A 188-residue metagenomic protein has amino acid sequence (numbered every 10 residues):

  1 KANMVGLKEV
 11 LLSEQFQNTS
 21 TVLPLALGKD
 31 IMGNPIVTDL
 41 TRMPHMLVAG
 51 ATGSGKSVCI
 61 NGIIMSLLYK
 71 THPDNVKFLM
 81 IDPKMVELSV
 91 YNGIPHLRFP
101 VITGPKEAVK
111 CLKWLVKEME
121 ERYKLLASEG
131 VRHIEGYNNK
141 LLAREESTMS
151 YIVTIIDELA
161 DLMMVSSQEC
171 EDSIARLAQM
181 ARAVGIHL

Functional and structural regions predicted by a protein language model:
K1-V10: Interdomain "pre-motor" coupling segment immediately N-terminal to P-loop NTPase/helicase cores
M4, V131-I134: Alpha-helix initiation and N-capping motif
V10, E14-R132, R144, M149-L188: P-loop NTPase catalytic phosphate-binding loop
